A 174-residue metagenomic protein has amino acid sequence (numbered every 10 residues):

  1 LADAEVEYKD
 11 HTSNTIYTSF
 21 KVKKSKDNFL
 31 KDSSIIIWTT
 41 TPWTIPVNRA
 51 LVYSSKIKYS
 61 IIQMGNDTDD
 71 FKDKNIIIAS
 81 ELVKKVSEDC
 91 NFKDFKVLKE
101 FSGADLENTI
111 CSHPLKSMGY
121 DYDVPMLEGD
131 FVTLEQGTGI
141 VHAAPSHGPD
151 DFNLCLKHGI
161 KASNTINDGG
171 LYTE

Functional and structural regions predicted by a protein language model:
L1-D168: NTP-handling and nucleic-acid-processing catalytic cores
D168-E174: Short, conserved phosphate-binding/catalytic loop or strand-edge motifs used in phosphoryl-/nucleotidyl-transfer
